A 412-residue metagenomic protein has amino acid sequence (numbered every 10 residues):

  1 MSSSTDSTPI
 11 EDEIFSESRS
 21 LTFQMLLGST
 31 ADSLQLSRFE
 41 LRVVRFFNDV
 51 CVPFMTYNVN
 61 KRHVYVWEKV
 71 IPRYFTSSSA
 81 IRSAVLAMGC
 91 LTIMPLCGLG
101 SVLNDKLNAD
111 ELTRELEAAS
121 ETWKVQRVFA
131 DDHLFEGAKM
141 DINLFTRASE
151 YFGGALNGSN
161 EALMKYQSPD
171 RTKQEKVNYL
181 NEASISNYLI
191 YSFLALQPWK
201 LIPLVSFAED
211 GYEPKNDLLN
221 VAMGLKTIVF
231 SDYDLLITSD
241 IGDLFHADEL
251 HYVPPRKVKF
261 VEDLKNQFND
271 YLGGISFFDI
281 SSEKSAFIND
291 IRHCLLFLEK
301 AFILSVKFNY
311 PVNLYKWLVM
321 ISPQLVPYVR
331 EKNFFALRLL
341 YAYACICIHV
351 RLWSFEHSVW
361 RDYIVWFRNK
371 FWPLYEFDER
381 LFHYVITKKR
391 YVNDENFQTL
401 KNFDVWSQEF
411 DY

Functional and structural regions predicted by a protein language model:
M1-Q167, Q408-Y412: Amphipathic alpha-helical dimerization/protein-protein interaction segment
L34, R38, R42, R73 (+2 more regions): C-terminal effector modules of eukaryotic transcription factors
H63-A84, D110, A138-T146, K173-E182 (+4 more regions): Extended, leucine-rich alpha-helical cores of fungal transcription factors
G98, L134, M140, L144-I228: Internal, conserved structured core segments that host functional sites
V102-K106, P203, S358: Short sequence/structural elements of tandem HEAT/ARM alpha-solenoid repeats
